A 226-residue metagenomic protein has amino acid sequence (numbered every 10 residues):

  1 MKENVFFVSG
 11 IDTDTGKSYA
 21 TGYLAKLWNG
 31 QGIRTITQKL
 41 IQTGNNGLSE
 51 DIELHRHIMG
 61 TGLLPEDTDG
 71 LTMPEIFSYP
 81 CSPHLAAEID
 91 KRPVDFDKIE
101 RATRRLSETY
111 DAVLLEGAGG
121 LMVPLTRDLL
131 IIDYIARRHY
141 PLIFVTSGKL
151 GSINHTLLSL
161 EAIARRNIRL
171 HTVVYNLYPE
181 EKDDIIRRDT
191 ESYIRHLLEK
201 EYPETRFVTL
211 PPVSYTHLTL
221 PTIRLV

Functional and structural regions predicted by a protein language model:
K2-F6: Extreme N-terminal starter segment of soluble prokaryotic enzymes
K17: Conserved lysine of the Walker
A20: Hydrophobic positions on the alpha1 helix immediately C-terminal to the Walker A/P-loop
Y23, G117-E201: Conserved catalytic-core segment of NTP-binding enzymes
Y23-K91: N-terminal phosphate/diphosphate-binding loop that engages ATP/GTP or pyrophosphate donors across diverse enzyme folds
C81, R195-Y215: Beta-strand-loop-alpha "switch" segments that mediate conformational coupling across diverse proteins
P83-L125: Phosphate-binding/switch loop-helix module in NTP-utilizing enzymes
T216-T222: Conserved small/polar residues in nucleotide/adenosyl-binding loops
